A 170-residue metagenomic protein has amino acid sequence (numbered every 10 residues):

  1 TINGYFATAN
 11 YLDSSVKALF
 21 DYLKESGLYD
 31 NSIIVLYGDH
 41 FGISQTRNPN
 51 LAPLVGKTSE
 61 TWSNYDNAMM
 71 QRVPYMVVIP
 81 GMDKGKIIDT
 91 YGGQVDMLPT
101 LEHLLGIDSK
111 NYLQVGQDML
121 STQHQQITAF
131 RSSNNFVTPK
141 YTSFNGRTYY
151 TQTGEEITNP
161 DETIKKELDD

Functional and structural regions predicted by a protein language model:
T1-D170: Solvent-exposed soluble domains appended to multi-pass membrane proteins
